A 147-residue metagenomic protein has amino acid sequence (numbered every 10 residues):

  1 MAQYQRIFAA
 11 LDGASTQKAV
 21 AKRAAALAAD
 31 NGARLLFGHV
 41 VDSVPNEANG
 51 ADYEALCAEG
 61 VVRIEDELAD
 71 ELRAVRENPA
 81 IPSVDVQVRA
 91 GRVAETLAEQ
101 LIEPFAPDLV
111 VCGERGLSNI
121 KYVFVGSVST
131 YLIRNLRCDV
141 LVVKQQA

Functional and structural regions predicted by a protein language model:
A2, R76-V110, A147: Structural beta-alpha unit
A2-E54: Small/aliphatic-rich secondary-structure junction motif
V20, E47-G50, T96-E99, Y122-V123: Short, well-ordered secondary-structure micro-motifs
A24, L72, L97: Aromatic/hydrophobic pocket-lining residues that form π-stacking "cages" and hydrophobic walls in ligand
A26, I102-A147: Gly/Ser-rich helix-loop-strand patches that form or flank binding pockets for ribonucleotide-derived cofactors
L36-G38, D85-R89, L141: General small-molecule cofactor/ligand-binding pocket signal
E54-E67: A short acidic, glycine-rich active-site loop that binds or catalyzes chemistry on phosphate/adenosine moieties
